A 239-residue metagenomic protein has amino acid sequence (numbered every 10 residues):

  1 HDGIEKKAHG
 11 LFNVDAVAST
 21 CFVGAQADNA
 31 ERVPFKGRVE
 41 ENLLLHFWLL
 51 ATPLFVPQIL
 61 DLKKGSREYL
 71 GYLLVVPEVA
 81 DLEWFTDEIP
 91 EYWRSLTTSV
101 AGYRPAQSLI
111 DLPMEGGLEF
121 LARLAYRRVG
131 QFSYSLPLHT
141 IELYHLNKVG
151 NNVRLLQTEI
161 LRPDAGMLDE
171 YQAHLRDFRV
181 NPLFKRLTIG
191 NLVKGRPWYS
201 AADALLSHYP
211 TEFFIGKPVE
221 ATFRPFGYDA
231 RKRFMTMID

Functional and structural regions predicted by a protein language model:
H1-S99: Basic, glycine-/proline-tolerant helical and adjacent loop/strand elements that line or dock onto nucleic-acid
A8, A16-A30, A51, A80 (+9 more regions): A sequence-composition feature that detects small, non-aromatic residues
R32, V79, Q107-D111, L192 (+3 more regions): Alpha-solenoid helical-repeat scaffolds
G65-K148: Polybasic, proline/glycine-rich intrinsically disordered low-complexity segments
G116-D239: Long, contiguous all-alpha helical interaction modules
